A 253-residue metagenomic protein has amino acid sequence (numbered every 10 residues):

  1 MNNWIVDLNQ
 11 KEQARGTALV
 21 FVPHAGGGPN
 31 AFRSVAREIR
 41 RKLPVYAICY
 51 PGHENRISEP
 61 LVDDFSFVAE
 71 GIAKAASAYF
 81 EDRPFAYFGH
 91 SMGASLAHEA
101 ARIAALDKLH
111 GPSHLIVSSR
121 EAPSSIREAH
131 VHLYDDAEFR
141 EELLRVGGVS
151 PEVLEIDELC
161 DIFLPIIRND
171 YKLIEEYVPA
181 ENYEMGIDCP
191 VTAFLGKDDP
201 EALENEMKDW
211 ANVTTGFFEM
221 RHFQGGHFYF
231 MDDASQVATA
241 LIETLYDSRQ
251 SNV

Functional and structural regions predicted by a protein language model:
M1-F88, S95-V253: Domain-scale detector for complete catalytic domains at protein termini or as standalone homologs
